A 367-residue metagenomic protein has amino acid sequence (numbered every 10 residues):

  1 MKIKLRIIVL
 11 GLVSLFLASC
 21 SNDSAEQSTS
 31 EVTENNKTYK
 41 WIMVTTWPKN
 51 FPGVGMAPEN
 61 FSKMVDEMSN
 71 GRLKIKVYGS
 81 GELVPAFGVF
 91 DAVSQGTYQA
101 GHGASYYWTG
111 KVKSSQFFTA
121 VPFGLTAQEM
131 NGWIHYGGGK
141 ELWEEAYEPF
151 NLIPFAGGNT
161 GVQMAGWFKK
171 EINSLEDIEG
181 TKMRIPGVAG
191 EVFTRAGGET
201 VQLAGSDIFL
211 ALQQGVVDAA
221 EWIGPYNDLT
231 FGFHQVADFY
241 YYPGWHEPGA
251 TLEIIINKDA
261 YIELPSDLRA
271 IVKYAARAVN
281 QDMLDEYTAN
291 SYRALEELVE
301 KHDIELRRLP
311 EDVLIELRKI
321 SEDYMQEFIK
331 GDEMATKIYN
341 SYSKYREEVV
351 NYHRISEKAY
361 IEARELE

Functional and structural regions predicted by a protein language model:
M1-V9: Bacterial N-terminal signal peptides that target proteins for export
L10-S14: Hydrophobic helical h-region of N-terminal Sec-dependent signal peptides in bacterial secretory/periplasmic proteins
F16-S19: C-terminal motif of bacterial Sec signal peptides marking the signal peptidase cleavage site
S21-M130, E145-E367: N-terminal secretory/targeting leader peptides
W133: General nucleic-acid-binding
